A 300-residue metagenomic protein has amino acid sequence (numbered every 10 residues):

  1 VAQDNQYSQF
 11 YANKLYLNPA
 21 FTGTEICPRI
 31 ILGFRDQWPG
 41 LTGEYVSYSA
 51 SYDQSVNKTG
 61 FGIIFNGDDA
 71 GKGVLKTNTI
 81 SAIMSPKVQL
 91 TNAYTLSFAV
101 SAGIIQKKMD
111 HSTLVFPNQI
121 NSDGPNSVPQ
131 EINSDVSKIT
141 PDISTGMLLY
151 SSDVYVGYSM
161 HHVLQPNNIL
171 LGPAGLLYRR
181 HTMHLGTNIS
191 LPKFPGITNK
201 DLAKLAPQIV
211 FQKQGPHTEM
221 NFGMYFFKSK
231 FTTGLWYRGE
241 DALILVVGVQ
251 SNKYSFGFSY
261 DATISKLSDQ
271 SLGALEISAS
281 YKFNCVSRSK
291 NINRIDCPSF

Functional and structural regions predicted by a protein language model:
Q3-F300: Subset of outer-membrane beta-barrel
